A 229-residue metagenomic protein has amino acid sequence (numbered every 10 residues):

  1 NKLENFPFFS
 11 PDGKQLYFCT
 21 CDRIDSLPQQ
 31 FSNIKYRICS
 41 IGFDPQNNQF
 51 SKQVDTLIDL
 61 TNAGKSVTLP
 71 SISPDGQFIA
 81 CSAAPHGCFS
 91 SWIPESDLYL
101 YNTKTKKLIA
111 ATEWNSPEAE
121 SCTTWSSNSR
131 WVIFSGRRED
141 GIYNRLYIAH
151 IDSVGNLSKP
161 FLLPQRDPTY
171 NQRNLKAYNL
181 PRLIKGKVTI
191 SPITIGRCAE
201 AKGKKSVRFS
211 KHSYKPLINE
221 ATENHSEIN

Functional and structural regions predicted by a protein language model:
N1-N229: Sequence signature of WD/YWTD-type beta-propeller architectures
